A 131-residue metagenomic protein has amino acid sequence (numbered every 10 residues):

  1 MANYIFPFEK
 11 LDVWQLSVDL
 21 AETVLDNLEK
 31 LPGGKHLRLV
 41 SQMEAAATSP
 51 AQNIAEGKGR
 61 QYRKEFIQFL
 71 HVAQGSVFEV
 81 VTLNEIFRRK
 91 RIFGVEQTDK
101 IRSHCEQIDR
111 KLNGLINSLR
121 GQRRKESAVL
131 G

Functional and structural regions predicted by a protein language model:
M1-G131: Amphipathic alpha-helical assembly/interaction segments
